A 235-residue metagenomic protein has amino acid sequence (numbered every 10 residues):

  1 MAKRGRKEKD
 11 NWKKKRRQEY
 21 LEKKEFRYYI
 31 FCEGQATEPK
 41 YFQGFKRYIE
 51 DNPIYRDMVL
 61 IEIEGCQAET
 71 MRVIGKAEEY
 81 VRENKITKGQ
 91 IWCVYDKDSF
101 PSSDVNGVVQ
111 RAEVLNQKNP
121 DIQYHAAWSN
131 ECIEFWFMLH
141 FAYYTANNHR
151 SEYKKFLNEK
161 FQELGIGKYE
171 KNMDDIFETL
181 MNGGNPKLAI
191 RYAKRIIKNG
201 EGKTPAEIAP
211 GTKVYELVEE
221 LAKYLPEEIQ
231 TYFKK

Functional and structural regions predicted by a protein language model:
A2-K7, K13-R27, Q43-E64, E78-W92 (+1 more regions): C-terminal accessory helical subdomains adjacent to catalytic cores in phosphodiester- and nucleotide-handling enzymes
Y29-F31: Conserved beta-strand elements of the Class I
G34-E38, C66-I74, A209-K213: Phosphate/oxyanion-binding active-site loops and adjacent basic polyanion-contact surfaces
